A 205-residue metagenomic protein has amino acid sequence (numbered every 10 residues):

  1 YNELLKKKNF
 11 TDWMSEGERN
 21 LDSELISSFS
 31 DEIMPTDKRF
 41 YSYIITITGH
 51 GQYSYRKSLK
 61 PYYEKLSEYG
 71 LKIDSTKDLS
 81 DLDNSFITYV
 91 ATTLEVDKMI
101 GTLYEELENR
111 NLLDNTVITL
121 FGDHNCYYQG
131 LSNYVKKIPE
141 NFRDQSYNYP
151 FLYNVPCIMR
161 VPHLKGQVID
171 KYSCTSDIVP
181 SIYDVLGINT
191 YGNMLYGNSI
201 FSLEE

Functional and structural regions predicted by a protein language model:
Y1-E205: Solvent-exposed soluble domains appended to multi-pass membrane proteins
